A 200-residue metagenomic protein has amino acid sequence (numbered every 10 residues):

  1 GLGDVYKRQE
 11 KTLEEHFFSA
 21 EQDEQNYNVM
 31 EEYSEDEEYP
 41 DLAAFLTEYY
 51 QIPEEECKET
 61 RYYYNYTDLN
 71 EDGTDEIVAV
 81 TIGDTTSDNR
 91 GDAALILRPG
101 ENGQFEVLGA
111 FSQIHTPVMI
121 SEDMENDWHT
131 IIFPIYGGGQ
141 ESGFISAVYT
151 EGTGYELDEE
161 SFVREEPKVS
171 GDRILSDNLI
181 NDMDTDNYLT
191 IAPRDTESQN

Functional and structural regions predicted by a protein language model:
G1-Y6: Short, small-residue-biased leader/transition segments that mark boundaries at the very start of proteins
K7-Y50: N-terminal low-complexity, Pro/Thr/Ser-rich intrinsically disordered segments that act as propeptides or flexible
D23, Y27-E35, Y39, N89-G109 (+1 more regions): Beta-propeller blade repeat segments, especially FG-GAP/WD-type strand-to-loop junctions in 6- to 7-bladed propeller
P53-E55, D84-N89, Y136-G138: Short consensus segments that form the blades of beta-propeller domains, in both extracellular/periplasmic
K58-L69, I77-A79: Beta-strand-rich domains and repeat architectures in extracellular enzymes and scaffolds, especially beta-propellers
N65-D72, S121-D123: Acidic, divalent-cation-chelating loop motifs in proteins
E71-I82, E125-F133: Acidic/hydrophobic-patterned starts of short beta strands in beta-sheet-rich repeat architectures
F105-S198: Short aromatic loop motif centered on NTY/YTY
